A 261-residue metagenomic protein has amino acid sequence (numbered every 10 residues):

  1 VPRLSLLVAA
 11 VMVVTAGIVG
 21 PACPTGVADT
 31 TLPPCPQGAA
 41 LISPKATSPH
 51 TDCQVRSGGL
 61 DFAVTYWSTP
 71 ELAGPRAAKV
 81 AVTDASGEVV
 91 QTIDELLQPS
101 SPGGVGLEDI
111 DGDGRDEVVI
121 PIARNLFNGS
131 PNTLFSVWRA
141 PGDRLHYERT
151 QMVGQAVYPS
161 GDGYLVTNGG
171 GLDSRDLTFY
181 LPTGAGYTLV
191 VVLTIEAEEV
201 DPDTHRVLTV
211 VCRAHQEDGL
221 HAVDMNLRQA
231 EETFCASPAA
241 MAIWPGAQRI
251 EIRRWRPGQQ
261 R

Functional and structural regions predicted by a protein language model:
V1-A28: Secretory targeting and sorting signals
R3, T25-P70, V166-R261: Acidic, small-residue rich beta-repeat scaffolds with periodic aromatic anchors
S48-R56, S101-I110, V153-V166: Beta-propeller blade termini
G59-T65, I110-A123, G163-V166: Acidic/hydrophobic-patterned starts of short beta strands in beta-sheet-rich repeat architectures
L72-R76, N128-T133, L172-R175: Short, solvent-exposed loop/turn segments at conserved positions within beta-propeller repeat blades
P75-N128: A glycine-rich, hydrophobic loop/mini-helix early in the fold
R76-P99, D143-V157, D162-L165, V191: Blade-edge motifs of beta-propeller repeat domains
T83-S86, G129-E148, F179-A185: Beta-propeller blade repeat segments, especially FG-GAP/WD-type strand-to-loop junctions in 6- to 7-bladed propeller
